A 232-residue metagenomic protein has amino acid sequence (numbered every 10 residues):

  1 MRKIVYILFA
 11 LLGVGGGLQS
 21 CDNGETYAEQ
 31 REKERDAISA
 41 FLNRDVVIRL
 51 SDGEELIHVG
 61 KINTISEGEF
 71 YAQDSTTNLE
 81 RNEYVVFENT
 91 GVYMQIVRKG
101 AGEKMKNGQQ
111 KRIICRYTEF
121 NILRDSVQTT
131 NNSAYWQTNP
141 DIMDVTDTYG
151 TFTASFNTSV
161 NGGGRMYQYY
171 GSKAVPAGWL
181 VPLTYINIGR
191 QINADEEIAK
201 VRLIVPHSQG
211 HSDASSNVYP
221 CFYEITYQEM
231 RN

Functional and structural regions predicted by a protein language model:
M1-C21: Sec-dependent bacterial lipoprotein signal peptides
C21-N232: Cross-family detector of peptidyl-prolyl cis-trans isomerase
